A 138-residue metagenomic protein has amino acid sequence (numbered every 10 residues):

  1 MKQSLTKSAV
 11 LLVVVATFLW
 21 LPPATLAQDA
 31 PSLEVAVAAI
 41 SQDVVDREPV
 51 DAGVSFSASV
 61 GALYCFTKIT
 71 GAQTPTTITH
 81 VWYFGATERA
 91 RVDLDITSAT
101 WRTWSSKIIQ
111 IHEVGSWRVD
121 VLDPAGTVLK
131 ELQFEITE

Functional and structural regions predicted by a protein language model:
A9-P22: Bacterial N-terminal signal peptides
Q28-V60: Short, compositionally biased P/S/T/A/G/V-rich stretches that sit at domain boundaries
L63-T70: Short edge beta-strand/loop segments characteristic of extracellular beta-sandwich folds
F66, W101-I109: Exposed aromatic-hydrophobic patches
P75, V114-S116: Extracellular Ig-like/FN3 beta-sandwich strand-entry sites
H80-F84, V121: Conserved aromatic beta-strand anchor motif in extracellular beta-sandwich/beta-rich domains
D95-W101: Short proline/glycine- and polar residue-rich coil/turn motifs
I109-Q110, R118-E135: Short, exposed beta-strand-loop hairpins at the edges of beta-sheets in extracellular/periplasmic proteins
